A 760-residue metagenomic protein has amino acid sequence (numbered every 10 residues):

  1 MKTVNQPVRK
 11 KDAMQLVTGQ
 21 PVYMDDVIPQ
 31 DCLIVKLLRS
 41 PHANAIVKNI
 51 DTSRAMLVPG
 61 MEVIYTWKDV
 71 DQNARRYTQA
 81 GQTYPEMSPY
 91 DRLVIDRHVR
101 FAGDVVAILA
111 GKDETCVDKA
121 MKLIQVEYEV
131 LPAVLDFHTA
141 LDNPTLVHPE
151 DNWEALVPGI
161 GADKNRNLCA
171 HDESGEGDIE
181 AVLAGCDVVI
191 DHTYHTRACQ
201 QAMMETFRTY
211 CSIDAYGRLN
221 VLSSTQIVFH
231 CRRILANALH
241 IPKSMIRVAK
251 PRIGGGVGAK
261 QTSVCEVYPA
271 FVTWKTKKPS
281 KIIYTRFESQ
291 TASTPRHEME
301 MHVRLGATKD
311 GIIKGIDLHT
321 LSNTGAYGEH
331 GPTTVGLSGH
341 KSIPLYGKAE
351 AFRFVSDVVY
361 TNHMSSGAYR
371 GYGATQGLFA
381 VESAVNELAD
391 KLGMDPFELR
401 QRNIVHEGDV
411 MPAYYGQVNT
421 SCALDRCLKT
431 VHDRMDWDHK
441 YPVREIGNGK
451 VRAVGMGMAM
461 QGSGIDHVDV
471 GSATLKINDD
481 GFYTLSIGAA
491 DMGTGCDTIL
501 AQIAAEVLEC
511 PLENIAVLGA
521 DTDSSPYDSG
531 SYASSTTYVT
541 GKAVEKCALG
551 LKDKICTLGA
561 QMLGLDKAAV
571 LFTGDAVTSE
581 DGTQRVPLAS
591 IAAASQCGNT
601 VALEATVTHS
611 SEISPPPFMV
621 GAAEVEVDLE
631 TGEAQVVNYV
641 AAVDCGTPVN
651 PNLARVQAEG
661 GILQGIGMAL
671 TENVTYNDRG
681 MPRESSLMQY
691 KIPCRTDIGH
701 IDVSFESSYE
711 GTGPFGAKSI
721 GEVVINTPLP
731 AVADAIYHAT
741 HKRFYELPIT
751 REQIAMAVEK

Functional and structural regions predicted by a protein language model:
M1-D163, K275, A594-Q596: Flexible, low-hydrophobicity surface segments
Q6, D12-Q15, Q82-P85, I160-T209 (+5 more regions): Glycine-rich loop/linker segments at domain edges
W67-K68, H240-M245, K275-S280, K309 (+2 more regions): C-terminal catalytic domains of large/alpha subunits in multi-subunit enzymes
A74-Q79, A120-L123, S223, R232-I234 (+12 more regions): Short acidic, glycine/serine/threonine-rich loops at helix termini
R97-H98, P242-K250, W274-T285, Q290-A292: Conserved catalytic cysteine-centered active-site region of acyl-thioester-dependent Claisen-condensing enzymes
V147-L239, I404-F482, V607, E612 (+2 more regions): Helix-loop-helix junctions that connect adjacent transmembrane helices in secondary transporters/permeases, recognized
R233, G254-K277, K281-I282, C496-A504: Thiamine diphosphate
S463-S525, T540: Catalytic phosphate/nucleotide-handling subdomain of diverse soluble enzymes
